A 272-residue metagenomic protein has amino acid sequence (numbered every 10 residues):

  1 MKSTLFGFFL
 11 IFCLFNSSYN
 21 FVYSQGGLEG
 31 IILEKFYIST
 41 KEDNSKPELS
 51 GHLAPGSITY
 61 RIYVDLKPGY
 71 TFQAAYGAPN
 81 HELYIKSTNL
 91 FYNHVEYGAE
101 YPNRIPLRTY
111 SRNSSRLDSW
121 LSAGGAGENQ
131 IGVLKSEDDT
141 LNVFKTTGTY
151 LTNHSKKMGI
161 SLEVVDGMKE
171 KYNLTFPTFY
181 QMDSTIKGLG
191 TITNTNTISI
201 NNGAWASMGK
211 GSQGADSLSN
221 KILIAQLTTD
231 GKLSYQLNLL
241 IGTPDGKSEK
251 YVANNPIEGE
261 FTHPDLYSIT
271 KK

Functional and structural regions predicted by a protein language model:
M1-E29: Bacterial Sec-dependent N-terminal signal peptides
Q25-K272: Non-catalytic macromolecular-recognition regions in eukaryotic signaling proteins
